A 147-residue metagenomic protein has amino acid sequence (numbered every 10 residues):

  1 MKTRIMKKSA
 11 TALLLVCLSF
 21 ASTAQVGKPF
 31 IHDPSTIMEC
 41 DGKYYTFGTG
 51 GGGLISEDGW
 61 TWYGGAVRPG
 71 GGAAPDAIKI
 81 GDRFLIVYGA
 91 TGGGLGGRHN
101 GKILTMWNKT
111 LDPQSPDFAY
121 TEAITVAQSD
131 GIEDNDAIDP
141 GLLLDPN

Functional and structural regions predicted by a protein language model:
M1-Q25: Bacterial Sec-dependent N-terminal signal peptides
T23-N147: Carbohydrate-active catalytic/glycan-binding domains of CAZyme proteins, especially the secreted or lumenal ectodomains
